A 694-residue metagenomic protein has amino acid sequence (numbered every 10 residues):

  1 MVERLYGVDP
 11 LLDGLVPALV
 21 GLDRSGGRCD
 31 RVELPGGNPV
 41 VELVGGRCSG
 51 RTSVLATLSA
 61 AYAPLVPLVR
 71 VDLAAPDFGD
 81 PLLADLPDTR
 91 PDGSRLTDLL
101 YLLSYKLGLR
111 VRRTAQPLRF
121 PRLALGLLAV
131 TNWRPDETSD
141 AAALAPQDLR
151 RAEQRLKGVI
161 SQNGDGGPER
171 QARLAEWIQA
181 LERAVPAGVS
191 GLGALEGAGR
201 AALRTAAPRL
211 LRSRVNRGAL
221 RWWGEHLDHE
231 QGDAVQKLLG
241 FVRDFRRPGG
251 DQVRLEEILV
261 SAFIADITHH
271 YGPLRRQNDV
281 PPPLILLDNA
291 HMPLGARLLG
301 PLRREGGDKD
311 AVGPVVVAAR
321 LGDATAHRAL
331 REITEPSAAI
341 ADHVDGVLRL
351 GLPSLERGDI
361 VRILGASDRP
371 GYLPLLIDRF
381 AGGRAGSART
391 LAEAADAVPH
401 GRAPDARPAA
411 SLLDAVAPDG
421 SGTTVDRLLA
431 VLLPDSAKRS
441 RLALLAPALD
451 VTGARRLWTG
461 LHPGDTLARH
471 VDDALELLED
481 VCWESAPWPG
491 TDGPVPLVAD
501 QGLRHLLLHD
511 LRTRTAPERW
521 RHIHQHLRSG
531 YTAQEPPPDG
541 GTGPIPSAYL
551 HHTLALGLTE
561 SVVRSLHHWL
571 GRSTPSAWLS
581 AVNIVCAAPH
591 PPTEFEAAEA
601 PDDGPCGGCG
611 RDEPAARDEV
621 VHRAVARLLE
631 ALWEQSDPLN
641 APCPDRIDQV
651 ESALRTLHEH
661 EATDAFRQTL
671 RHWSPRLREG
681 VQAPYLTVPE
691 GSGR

Functional and structural regions predicted by a protein language model:
M1-Y62, R70-D72, L83, T97: Walker A/P-loop-proximal flanking segment of P-loop NTPase domains
V32, P336-F380, H400-A403: Helix-loop-helix "sensor" segment of P-loop NTPases
G46-D85, Y101, G193, G197 (+4 more regions): P-loop NTPase Walker A phosphate-binding motif
L55, G79-P87, G93-S104, G199 (+15 more regions): Short capping/hinge segments at domain boundaries that bridge a core fold to an adjacent linker or tail
T97, Y101-I258, A265, G607-A624 (+2 more regions): Coupling/switch/interface segments within P-loop NTPase motor domains and analogous charged loops in nucleic-acid
H270-P282: Short basic/glycine-enriched coil/helix segment immediately N-terminal to the Walker B
V280-P281, L287, H291-A339: Sensor-1/coupling segment of RecA-like P-loop NTPase cores
L364-R427, P434-G493, L558-T559: Amphipathic alpha-helical "lid/sensor" segments that cap RecA-like P-loop NTPase cores
